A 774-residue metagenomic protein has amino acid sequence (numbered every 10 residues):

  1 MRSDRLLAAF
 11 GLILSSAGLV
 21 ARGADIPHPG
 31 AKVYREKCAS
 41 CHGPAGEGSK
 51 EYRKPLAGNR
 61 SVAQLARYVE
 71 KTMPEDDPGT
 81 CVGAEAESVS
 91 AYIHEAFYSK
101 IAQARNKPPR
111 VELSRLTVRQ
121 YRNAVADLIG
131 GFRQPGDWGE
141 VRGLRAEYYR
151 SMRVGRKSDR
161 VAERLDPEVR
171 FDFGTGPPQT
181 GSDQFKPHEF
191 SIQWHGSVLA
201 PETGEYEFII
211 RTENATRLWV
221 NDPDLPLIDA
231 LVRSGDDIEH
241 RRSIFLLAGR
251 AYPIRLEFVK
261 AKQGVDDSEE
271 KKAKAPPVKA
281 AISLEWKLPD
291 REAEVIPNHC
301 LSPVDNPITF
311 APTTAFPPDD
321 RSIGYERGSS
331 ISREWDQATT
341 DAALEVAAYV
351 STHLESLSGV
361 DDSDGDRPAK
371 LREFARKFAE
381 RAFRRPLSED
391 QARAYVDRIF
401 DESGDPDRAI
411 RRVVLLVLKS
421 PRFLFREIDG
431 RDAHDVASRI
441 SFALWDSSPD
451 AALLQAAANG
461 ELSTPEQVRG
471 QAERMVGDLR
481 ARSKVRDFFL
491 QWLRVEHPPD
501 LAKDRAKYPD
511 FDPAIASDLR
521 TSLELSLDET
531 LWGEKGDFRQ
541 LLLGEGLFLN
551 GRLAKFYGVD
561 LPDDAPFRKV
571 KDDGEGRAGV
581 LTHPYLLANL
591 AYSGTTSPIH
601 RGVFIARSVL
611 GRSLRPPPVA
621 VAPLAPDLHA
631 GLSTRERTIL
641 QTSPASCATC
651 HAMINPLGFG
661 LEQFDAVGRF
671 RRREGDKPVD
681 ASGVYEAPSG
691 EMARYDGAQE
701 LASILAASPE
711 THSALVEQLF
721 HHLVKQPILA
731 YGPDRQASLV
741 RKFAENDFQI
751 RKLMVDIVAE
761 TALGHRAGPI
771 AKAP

Functional and structural regions predicted by a protein language model:
G18-V33, D77, P108-S114, A625-Q641: Electrostatic cytochrome c docking/interface patches
D25-P44, E85, V89, V125 (+3 more regions): Sequence/structural segment immediately N-terminal to covalent heme-attachment motifs in c-type and related
A31, G43-E75, F400, G658-E674: Gly/Gly-Pro-rich "capping" loops immediately C-terminal to redox-active cysteine motifs in periplasmic/lumenal
R35, C81-V141, V758-P774: Flexible coil segments in periplasmic/lumen-exposed cytochrome c-class electron-transfer proteins
C41-E47, H94-F97, T649-N655: Detector for the c-type heme attachment site
S49-R60, A66-V111, V724-I728: Axial heme c-ligation environment in periplasmic c-type cytochrome domains
I129, W138, P307-E710, V716-H721 (+2 more regions): Active-site substrate-binding loop specific to GH73 endo-beta-N-acetylglucosaminidase modules in bacterial autolysins
G130-E207, R211-S330: Extracellular/secretory pathway-exposed regions associated with glycan biology
